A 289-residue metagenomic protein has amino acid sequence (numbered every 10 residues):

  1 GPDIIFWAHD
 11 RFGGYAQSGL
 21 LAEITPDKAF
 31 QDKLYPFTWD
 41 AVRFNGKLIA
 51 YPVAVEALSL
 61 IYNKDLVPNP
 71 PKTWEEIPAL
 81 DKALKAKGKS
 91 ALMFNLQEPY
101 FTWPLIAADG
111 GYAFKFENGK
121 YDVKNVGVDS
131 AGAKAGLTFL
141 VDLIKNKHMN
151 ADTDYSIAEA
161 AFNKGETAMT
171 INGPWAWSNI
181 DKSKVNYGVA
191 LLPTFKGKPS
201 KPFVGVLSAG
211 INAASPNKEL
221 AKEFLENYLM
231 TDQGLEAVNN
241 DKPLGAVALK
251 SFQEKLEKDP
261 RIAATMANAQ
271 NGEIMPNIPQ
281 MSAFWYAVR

Functional and structural regions predicted by a protein language model:
G1-G14, K28-D32, K196-G197, E219-L220 (+1 more regions): Conserved N-terminal structural module of periplasmic/extracytoplasmic solute-binding proteins
P2-D3, Q31-D65, A91-F94, K198-K201 (+1 more regions): A structural signal for short loop-to-beta-strand junctions that line the ligand-binding cleft of periplasmic/secreted
D3-F6, A168-N172, G188: Paired acidic/hydrophobic, glycine-rich loop segments that form the ligand-binding mouth/hinge of periplasmic-binding
W7-L58, N69-D81, P104-L105, G188-A190 (+1 more regions): Hinge/lid segment of periplasmic solute-binding proteins
R43-N45, D241-E254, P260-R289: C-terminal capping/gating helix-and-loop segments adjacent to ligand/active sites or protein-protein/ligand interfaces
L48, T138, D142, N146-H148 (+1 more regions): Extracytoplasmic/periplasmic substrate-recognition and gating elements
I49-V53, L58, P78-N125, T167: Extracytoplasmic/periplasmic solute-binding protein
D81, D122-D152: Glycine-centered hinge/linker elements that transmit conformational signals in sensory and ligand-binding systems
